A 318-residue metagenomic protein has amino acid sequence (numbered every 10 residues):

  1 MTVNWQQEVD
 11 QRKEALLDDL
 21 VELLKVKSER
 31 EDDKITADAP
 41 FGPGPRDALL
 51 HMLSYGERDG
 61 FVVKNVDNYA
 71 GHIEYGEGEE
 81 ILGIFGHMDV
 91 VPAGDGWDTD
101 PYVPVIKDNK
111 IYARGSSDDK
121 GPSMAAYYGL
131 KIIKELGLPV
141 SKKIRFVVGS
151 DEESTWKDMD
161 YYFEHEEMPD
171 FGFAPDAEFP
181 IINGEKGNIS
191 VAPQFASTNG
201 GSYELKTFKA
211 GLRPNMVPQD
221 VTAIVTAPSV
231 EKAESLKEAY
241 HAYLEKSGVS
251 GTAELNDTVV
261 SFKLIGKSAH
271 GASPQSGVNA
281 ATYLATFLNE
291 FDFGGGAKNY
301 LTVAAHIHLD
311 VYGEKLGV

Functional and structural regions predicted by a protein language model:
M1-G83, V91-A93: N-terminal helical capping/dimerization or prosegment-like subdomains of hydrolases acting on amide or phosphate bonds
E8-A15, D19-V26, H51-D59, I132 (+2 more regions): Generic non-transmembrane alpha-helical segments
R58, I81-V148, E152-S154, D170: Active-site metal-coordination/substrate-binding segment of hydrolases, especially metallo-dependent peptidases
Y69-G71, G78, S150-E153, G266-K267: Short, internal active-site loops enriched in acidic
G71, K110-I111, V260-F262: Hydrophobic residues embedded in beta-strands of well-ordered beta-sheets
E153, M159-V318: Midchain, well-structured core segments that form catalytic/ion-binding scaffolds
